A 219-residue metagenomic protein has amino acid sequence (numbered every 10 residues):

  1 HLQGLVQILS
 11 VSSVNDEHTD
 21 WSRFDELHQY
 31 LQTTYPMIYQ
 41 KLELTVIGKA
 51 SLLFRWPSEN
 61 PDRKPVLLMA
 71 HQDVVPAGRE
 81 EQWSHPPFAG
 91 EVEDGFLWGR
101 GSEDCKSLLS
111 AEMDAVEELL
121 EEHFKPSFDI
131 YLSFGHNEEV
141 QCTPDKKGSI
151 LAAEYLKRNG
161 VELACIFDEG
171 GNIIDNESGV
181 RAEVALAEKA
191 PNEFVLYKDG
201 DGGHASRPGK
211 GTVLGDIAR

Functional and structural regions predicted by a protein language model:
H1-R100, L119-P126: Acidic/His- and Gly-rich active-site-bordering loop/insert found across diverse amide/peptide-bond hydrolases
S12, E103, E138-V140, G200-S206: A generic structural motif
L53, Y131, E193-Y197: Beta-strand secondary-structure signal
A70-Q72, D94, H136, E169-G171 (+1 more regions): Fold-independent oxyanion-binding glycine-rich loops and adjacent beta-strand/coil segments at enzyme active sites
F96-L97, E103-E183: Acidic/histidine-rich catalytic neighborhood of metal-dependent amide-processing enzymes
R158-R219: Midchain, well-structured core segments that form catalytic/ion-binding scaffolds
